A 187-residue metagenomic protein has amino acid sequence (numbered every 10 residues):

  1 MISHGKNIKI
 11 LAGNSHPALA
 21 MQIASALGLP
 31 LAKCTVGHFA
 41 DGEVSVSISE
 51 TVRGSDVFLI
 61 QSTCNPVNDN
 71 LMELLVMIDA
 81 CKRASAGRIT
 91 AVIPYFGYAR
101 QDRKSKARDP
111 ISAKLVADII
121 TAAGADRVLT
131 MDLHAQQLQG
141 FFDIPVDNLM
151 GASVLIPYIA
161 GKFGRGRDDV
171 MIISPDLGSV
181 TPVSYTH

Functional and structural regions predicted by a protein language model:
G5-K6, I10-A26, V36-E43: Positively charged, low-complexity intrinsically disordered leader regions
I23, A91, D132, D176: Residue-level signature of catalytic and energy-coupling elements of molecular machines, predominantly ATP/GTP-dependent
P30-S62, D69-C81: Glycine-rich, positively charged N-terminal anion/phosphate-binding segment
N65-K82, S105-D118: Glycine-rich anion/phosphate-binding loops
A113-A122, L149-V170: Hydrophobic alpha-helical segments within soluble ligand-binding/sensing domains
A135-S153: Glycine-rich phosphate-binding "P-loop"
T186-H187: Conserved small/polar residues in nucleotide/adenosyl-binding loops
